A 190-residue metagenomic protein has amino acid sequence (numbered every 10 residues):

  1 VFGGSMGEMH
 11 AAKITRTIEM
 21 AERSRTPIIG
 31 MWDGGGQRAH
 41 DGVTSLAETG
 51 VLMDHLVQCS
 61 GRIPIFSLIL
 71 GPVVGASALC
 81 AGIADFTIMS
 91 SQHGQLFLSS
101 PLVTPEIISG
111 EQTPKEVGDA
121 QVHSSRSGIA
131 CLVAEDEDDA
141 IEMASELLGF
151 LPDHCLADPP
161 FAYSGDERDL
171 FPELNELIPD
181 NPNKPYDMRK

Functional and structural regions predicted by a protein language model:
V1, K13-A39: A structural preference for short, pocket-lining loop segments at secondary-structure junctions
V1-E8: STAS-typified acidic loop motif
G7, S100, T113-D119, L170 (+2 more regions): Alpha-helix initiation/capping motif
H10-I14, A140: Helical mechanochemical/support elements of P-loop NTPase systems and associated helical scaffolds
K13, I108-G110, P179: Glycine-centered secondary-structure boundary/capping sites
A21-R23, S45-L46, I88-S90, N175-N183: Short low-complexity stretches enriched in small and charged residues
W32-L156: Conserved catalytic cores of soluble enzyme domains, especially glycine-rich substrate-binding beta-alpha loops
L132-R189: Terminal amphipathic helices with adjacent charged low-complexity linkers/tails
